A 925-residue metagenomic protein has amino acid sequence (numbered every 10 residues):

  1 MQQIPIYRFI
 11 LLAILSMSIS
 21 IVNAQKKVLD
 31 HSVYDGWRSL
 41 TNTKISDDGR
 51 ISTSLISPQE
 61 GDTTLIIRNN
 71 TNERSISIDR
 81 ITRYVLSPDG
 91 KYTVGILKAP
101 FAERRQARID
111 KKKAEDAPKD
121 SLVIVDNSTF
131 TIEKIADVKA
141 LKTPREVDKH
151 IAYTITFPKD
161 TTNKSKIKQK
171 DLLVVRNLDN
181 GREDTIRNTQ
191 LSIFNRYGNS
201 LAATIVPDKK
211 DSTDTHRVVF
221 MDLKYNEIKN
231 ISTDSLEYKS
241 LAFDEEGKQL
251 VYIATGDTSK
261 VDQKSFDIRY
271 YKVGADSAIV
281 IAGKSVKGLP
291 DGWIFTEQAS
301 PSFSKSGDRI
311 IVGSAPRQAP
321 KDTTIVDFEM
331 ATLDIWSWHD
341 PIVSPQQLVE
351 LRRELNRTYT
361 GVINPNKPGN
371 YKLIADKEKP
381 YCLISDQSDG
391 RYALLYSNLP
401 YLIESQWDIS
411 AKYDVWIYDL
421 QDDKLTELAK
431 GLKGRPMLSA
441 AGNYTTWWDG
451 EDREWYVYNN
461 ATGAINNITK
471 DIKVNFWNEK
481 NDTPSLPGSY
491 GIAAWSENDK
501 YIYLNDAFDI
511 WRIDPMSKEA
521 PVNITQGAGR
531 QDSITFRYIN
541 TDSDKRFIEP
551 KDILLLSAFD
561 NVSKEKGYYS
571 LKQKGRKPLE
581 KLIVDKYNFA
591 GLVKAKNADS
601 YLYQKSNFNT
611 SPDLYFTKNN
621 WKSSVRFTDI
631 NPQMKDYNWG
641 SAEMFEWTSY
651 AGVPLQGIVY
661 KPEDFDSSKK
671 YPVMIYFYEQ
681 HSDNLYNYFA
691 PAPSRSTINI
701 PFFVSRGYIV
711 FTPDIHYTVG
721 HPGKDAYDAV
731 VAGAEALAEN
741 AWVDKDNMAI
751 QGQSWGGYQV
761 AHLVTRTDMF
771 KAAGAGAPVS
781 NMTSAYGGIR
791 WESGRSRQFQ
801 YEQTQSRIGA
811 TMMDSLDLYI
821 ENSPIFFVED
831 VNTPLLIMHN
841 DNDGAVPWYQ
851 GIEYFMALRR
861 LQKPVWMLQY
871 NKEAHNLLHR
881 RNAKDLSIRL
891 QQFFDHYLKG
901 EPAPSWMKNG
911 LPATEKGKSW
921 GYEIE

Functional and structural regions predicted by a protein language model:
M1-K27, V779, G788, E925: Bacterial Sec-dependent N-terminal signal peptides
S16, N23-S600, S606-P612, P904 (+1 more regions): Beta-propeller folds
N188, T233-D234, T324-I325, I374-K377 (+23 more regions): Composition- and surface-driven signal marking solvent-exposed, interaction-prone regions in large proteins
K372, L394, N466, Y615 (+5 more regions): Hydrophobic/aromatic beta-strand patches that form the interior of the parallel beta-sheet core in alpha/beta enzyme
N398, F559, S606, Y676-Q680 (+2 more regions): Glycine-rich His-Gly loop
D471-T483, T628-N747, Q751-Q753: Cap/lid segment of the alpha/beta-hydrolase catalytic domain
E497, T541-P550, Y637-G652, K918: Surface beta-strand/loop "capping" patches
A690-E925: Active-site-proximal cap/loop segments of hydrolase catalytic domains
